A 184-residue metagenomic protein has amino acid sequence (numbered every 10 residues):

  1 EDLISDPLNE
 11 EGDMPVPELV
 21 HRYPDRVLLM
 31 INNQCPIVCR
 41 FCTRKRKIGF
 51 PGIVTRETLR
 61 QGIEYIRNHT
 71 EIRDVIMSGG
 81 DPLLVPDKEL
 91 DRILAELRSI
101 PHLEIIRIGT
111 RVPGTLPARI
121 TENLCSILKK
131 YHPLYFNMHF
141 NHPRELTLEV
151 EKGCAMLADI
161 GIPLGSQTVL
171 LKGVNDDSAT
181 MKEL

Functional and structural regions predicted by a protein language model:
E1-L28, R46: N-terminal [4Fe-4S]-dependent radical SAM core
D2-I4, G49, R107-R111: N-terminal start-of-chain detector that recognizes signal peptides and the immediate post-cleavage beginning
N9, V20-P24, P36, G49 (+4 more regions): Generic, ordered loop/turn and secondary-structure boundary motif
E18, G52-I53, R67: Domain-level signature for proteins that mediate thiol-based redox and metal-cofactor handling
R22-V54, I108: Canonical Radical SAM [4Fe-4S] cluster-binding loop centered on the CxxxCxxC motif and its immediate flanking residues
R60-D74, L83-L184: Conserved AdoMet/S-adenosylmethionine-binding subsite of the radical SAM
